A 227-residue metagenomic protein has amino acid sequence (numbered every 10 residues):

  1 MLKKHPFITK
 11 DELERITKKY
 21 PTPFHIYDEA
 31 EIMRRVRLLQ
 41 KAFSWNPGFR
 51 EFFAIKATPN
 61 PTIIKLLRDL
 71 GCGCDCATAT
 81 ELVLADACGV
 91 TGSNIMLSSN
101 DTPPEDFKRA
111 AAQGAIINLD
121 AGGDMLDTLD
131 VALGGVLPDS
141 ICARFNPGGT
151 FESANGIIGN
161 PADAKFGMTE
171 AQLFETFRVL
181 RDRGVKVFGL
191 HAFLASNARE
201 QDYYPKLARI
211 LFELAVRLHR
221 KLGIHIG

Functional and structural regions predicted by a protein language model:
M1-L119, G123-D139, E175, L180-D182 (+3 more regions): A charged N-terminal "starter" segment
A54, S140-N146, H191-F193: Short beta-strand segments
P147-G227: Active-site loop/helix belt of alpha/beta enzymes
